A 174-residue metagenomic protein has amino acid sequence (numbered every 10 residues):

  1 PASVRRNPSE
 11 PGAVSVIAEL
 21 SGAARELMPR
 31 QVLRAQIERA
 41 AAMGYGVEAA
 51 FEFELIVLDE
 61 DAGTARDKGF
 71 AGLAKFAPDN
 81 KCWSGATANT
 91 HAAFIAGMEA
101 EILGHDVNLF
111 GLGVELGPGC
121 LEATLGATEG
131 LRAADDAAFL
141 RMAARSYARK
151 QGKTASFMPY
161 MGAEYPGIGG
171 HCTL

Functional and structural regions predicted by a protein language model:
P1-T173: Glycine-rich, acidic/polar active-site loops that bind/position phosphate-bearing ligands
